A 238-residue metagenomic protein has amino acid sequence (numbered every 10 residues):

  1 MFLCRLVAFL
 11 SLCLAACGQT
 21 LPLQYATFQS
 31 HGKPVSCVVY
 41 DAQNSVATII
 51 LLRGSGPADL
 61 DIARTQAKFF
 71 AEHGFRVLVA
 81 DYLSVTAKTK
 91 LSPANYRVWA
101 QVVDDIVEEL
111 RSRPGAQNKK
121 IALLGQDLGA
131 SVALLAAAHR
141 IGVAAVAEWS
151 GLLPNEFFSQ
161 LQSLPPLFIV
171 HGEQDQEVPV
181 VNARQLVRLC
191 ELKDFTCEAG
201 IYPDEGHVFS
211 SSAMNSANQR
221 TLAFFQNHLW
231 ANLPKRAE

Functional and structural regions predicted by a protein language model:
G18-A42: N-terminal cap/lid segment of alpha/beta-hydrolase-fold proteins
V46-G54: Short beta-strand element of the alpha/beta-hydrolase
R53-A58, D127, E173: Active-site glycine-rich loops that stabilize anionic/oxyanionic intermediates across multiple enzyme folds
G56-A67, Y82, V181-N182: The serine-hydrolase catalytic nucleophile loop
G74-A87: Conserved alpha/beta-hydrolase
P93-R113: Alpha/beta-hydrolase active-site loop
I169-H171, D175: Short beta-strand/loop motif that positions the catalytic acidic residue of the alpha/beta-hydrolase fold
D194-E238: C-terminal catalytic histidine-bearing segment of alpha/beta-hydrolase fold enzymes
